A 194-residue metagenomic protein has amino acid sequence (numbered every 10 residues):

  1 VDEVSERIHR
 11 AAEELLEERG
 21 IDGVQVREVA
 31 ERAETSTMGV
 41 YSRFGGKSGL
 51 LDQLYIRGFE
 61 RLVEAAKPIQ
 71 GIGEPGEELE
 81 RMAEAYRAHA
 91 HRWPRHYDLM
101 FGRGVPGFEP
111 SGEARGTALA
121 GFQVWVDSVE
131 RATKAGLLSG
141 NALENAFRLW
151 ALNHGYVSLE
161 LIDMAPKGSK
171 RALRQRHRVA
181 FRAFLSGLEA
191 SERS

Functional and structural regions predicted by a protein language model:
V4-A12, V29, L54-G58, L62 (+2 more regions): Generic hydrophobic, amphipathic alpha-helix propensity
R7, L15-G49, Q53: Helix-turn-helix
L54, G58, L62, M82 (+5 more regions): Hydrophobic/aromatic residues within well-ordered alpha-helical segments
I56-R81, P110-G116, T133: Amphipathic alpha-helical linker/stalk segments
K67-H96, A120, S139-L149: Hydrophobic alpha-helical connector segments
H91-E109, S158-P166: Amphipathic alpha-helical segments used for helix-helix packing
E109-A135, L143-R148, Q175-S186: Amphipathic alpha-helical packing segments from all-alpha helical-bundle domains
D127, R131, A151-G168, F184-R193: Amphipathic C-terminal alpha-helical segment
